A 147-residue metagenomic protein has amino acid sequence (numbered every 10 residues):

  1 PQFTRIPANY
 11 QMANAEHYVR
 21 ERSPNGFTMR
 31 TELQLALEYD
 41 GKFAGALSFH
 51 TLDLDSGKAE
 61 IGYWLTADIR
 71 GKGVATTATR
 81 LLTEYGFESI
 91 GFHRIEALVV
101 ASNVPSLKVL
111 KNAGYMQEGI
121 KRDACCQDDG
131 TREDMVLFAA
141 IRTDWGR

Functional and structural regions predicted by a protein language model:
P1-E21: Conserved GNAT-fold acetyl-CoA-binding loop/helix
F3-I6, R22-N25, D68, A124: Alpha-helix C-capping/helix-to-loop hinge sites
P7-Q11, L33, S102: Short, conserved alpha-helical segments within structured domains
R20-A36: A short helix-loop-beta-strand connector motif used in the catalytic cores of GNAT acetyltransferases and, in some
Q34-R147: Acyl-donor (CoA/ACP) binding surface of acyl/acetyltransferases
